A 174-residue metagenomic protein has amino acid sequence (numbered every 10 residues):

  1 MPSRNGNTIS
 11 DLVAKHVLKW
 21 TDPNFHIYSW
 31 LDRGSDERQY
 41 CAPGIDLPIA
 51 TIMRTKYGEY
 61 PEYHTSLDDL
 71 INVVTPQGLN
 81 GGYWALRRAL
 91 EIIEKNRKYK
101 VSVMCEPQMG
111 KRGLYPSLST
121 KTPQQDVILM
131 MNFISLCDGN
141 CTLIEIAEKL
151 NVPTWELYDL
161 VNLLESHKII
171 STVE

Functional and structural regions predicted by a protein language model:
M1-E174: Secretory-pathway/membrane protein signature
